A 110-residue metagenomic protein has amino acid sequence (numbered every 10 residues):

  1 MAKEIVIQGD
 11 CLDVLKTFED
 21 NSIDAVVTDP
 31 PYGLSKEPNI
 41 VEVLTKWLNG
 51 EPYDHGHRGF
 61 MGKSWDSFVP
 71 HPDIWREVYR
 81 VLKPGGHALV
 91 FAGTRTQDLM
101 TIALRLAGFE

Functional and structural regions predicted by a protein language model:
M1-E110: S-adenosyl-L-methionine-dependent nucleic acid methyltransferase catalytic domains
